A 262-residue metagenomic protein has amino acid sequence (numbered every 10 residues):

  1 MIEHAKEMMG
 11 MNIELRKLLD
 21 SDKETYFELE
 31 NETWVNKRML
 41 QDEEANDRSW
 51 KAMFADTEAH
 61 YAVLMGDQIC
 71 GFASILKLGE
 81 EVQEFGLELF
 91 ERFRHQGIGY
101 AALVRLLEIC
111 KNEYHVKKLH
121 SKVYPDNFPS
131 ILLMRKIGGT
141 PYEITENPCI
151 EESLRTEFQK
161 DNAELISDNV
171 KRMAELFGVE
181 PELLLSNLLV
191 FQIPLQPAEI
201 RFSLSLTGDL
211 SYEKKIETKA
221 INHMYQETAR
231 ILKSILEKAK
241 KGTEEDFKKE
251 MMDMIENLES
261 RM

Functional and structural regions predicted by a protein language model:
I2-E24, L29, H60-L236, F247-M262: Acyl-donor (CoA/ACP) binding surface of acyl/acetyltransferases
E28-D42: Helix-loop element at the rim of GNAT/NAT acetyltransferase active sites that forms part of the acceptor-substrate
V35, A45, G79-E81: A short local loop/turn or secondary-structure capping micro-motif enriched for an aromatic residue
V35-R38, R48, E113, E152-L154: Residue-level signature of transmembrane alpha-helix interfaces in integral membrane proteins
D42-H60: Active-site rim helix/loop that mediates acceptor-substrate recognition in acyltransferases
